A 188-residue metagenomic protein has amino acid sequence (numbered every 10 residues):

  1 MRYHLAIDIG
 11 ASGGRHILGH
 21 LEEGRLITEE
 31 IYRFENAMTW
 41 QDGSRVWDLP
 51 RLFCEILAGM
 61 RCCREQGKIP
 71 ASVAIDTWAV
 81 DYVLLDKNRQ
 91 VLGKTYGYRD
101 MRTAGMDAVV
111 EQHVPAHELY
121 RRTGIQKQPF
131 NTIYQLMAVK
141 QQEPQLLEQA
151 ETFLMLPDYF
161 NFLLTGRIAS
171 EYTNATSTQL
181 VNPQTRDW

Functional and structural regions predicted by a protein language model:
M1-K94, A104-G105, R121: N-terminal glycine/serine-rich phosphate-binding loop of ATP-dependent small-molecule kinases, especially carbohydrate
I9-A11, L119-W188: Gly/Ser/Thr-rich active-site cleft segment
A58, C62, A108-V109, A138-Q142 (+1 more regions): Residue-level signal for well-ordered alpha-helical scaffold segments within enzymatic catalytic domains
A71, K94-T95, Q145-A150: Short active-site oxyanion
Q90-V91, V109, H113-V114, E118: Hydrophobic or amphipathic alpha-helical targeting/insertion segments
D100: Carbohydrate-associated surface elements
